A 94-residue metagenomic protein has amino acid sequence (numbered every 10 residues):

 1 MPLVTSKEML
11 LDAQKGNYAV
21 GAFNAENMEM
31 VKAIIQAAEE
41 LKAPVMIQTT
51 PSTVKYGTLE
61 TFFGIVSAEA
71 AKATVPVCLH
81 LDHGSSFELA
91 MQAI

Functional and structural regions predicted by a protein language model:
M1-A22: N-terminal amphipathic alpha-helix/helix-capping segment at the start of soluble metabolic enzymes
E8, M30, T53-I94: N-terminal active-site wall of soluble small-molecule enzyme domains
A19-N24, V45-Q48, V77-H83: Hydrophobic faces of well-ordered beta-strands that scaffold small-molecule active sites in alpha/beta enzyme cores
A22, A43-E60: Glycine-rich, proline-tolerant flexible connector loops at the mouths of alpha/beta enzymes
A37-A43: A short, Lys/Arg-enriched amphipathic alpha-helix followed by its capping loop at the start of a domain
